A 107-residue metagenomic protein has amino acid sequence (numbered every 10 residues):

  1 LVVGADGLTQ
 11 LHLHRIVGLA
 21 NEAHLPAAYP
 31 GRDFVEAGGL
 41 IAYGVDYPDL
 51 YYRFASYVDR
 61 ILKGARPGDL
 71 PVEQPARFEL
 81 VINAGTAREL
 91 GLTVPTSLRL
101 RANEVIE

Functional and structural regions predicted by a protein language model:
L1-E107: Short hydrophobic alpha-helices and adjacent helix-cap/hinge residues
